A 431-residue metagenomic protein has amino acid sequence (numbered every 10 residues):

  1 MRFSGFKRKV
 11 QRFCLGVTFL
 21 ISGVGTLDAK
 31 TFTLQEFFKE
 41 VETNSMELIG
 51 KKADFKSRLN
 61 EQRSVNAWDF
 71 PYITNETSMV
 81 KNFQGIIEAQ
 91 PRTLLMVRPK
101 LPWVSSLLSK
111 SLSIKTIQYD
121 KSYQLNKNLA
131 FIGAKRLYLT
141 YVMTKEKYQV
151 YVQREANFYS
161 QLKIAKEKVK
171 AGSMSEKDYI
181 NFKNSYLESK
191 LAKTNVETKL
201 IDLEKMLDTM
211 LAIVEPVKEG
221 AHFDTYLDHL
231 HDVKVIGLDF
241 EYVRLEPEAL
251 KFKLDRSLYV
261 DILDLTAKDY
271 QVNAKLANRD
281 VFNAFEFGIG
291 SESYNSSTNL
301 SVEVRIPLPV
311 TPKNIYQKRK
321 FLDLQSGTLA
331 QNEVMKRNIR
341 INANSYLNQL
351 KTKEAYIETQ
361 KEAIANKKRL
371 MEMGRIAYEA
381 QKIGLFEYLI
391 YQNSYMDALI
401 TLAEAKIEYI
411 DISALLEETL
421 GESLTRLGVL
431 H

Functional and structural regions predicted by a protein language model:
R2-F3, K7-R8, L129-R256, Y346 (+4 more regions): Periplasmic alpha-helical coiled-coil/stalk elements that build and connect Gram-negative outer-membrane
C14-G23: Bacterial N-terminal signal peptides
L27-Y72, S113, M174-S175, L211-N273 (+3 more regions): Bacterial Sec-pathway N-terminal export signals of envelope proteins
Q35, M206-E219, T401-H431: Acidic, low-complexity, intrinsically disordered peripheral segments
K39-I49, K56-P71, L94-S111, K121-N128 (+6 more regions): A glycine-/polar-enriched beta->alpha junction
R63, T74-S111, D228-E241, F282-K320 (+1 more regions): Small/polar, glycine/serine/threonine/aspartate-rich low-complexity segments that form flexible
K353-K382: C-terminal hydrophobic structural anchor segments that stabilize assembly/packing rather than catalytic chemistry
